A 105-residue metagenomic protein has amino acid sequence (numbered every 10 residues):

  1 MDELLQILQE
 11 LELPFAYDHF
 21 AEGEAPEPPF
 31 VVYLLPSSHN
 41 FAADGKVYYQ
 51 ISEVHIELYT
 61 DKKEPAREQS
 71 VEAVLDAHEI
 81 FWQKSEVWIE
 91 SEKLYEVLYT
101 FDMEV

Functional and structural regions predicted by a protein language model:
M1-V105: Long, contiguous binding/interaction regions
